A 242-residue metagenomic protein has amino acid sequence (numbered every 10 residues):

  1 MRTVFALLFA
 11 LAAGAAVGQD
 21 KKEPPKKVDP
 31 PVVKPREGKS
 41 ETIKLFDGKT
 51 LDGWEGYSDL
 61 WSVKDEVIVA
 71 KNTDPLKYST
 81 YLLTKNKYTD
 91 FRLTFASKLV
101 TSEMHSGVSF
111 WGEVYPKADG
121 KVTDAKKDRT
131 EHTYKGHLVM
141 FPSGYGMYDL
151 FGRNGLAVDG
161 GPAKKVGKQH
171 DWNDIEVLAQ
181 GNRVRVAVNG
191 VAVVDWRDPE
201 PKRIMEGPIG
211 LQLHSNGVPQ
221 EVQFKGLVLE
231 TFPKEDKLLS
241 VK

Functional and structural regions predicted by a protein language model:
M1-V4: Positively charged n-region of N-terminal signal peptides that target proteins for export
F9-G18: Hydrophobic h-region of N-terminal signal peptides that target proteins for export in Gram-negative bacteria
Q19-K242: Carbohydrate-interacting regions of secretory-pathway proteins
